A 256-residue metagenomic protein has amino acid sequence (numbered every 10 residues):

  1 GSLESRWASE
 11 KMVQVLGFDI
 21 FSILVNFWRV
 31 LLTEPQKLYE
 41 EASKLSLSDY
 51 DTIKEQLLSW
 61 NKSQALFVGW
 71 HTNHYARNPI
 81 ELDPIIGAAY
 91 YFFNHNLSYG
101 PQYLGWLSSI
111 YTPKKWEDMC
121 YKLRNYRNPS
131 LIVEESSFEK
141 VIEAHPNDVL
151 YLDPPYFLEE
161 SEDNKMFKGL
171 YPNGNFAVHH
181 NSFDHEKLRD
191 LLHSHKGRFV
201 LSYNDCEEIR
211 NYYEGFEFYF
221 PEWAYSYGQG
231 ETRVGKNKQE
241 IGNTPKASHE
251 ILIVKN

Functional and structural regions predicted by a protein language model:
G1-L16, S136-V149, F157-N256: Class I S-adenosyl-L-methionine
G1-Y50: Conserved S-adenosyl-L-methionine
R29, C120, R124-R127, R210-E214: Class I S-adenosyl-L-methionine
P35-G169, S194: SAM-dependent nucleic-acid methyltransferase catalytic core
